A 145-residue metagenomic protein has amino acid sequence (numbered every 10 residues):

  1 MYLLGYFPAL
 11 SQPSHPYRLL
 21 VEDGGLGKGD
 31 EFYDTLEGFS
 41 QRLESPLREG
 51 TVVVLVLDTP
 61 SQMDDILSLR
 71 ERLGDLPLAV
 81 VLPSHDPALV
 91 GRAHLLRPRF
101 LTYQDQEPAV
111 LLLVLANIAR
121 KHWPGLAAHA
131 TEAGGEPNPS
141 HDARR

Functional and structural regions predicted by a protein language model:
M1-E37: Short, charged N-terminal beta->alpha structural module
G5-F7, T51-L57, L78-P83, L101-Y103: Conserved beta-strand segments of the P-loop GTPase G domain that flank and frequently precede/overlap
A9-S14, L57-M63, S84-P87, Q106-A109: Short acidic, S/G/P-rich loop/turn micro-motifs used as interaction or catalytic elements
H15-G24, S68-L69, L89-L96: Short, aromatic/basic amphipathic alpha-helical patches
F39-L73, D86: Conserved phosphotransfer microenvironments
R70-L73, P87, I118-A130: Regulatory and interdomain segments flanking nucleotide-handling catalytic cores in signaling/defense enzymes
P83-D86, V90-A116: Output/docking surface of receiver
W123-R145: CheY-like receiver
